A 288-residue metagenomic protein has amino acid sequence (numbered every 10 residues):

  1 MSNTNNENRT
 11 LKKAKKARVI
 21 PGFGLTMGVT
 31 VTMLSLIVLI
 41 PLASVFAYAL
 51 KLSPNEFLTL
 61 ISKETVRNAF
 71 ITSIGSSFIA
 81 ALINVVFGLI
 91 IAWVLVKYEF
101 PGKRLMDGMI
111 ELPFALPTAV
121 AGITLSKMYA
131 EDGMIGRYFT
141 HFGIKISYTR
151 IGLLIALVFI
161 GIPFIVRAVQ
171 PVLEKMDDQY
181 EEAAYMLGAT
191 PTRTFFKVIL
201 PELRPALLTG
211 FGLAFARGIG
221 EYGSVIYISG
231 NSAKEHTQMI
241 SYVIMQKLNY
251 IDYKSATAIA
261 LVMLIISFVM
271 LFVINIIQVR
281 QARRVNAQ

Functional and structural regions predicted by a protein language model:
M1-R67, I71-G75, I276-Q288: N-terminal, non-cleaved signal-anchor transmembrane helix
K16, P101-L105, R150-G152, M176-T209: Amphipathic cytosolic juxtamembrane alpha-helices at the membrane-cytosol interface of multi-pass membrane transporters
K16, P54-S62, R67, G102-K103 (+3 more regions): Membrane-interfacial helix termini and adjacent extracytoplasmic/periplasmic loops of multi-pass transporters
R18-G22, F57, E64-T65, Y222-N275: Interhelical loop and adjacent transmembrane-helix boundary motif in polytopic membrane transport permeases
L25-V29, I37-I40, S44, G102 (+3 more regions): C-terminal transmembrane helix and the adjacent membrane-cytosol boundary/short C-terminal tail of inner/organellar
G28-M33, L112, F159-G161, I165-D177 (+1 more regions): Transmembrane alpha-helices
E64-K97, G108-M109: Transmembrane alpha-helix signature in integral membrane proteins
I91-L125, E181, P205, Q288: Cytoplasmic-entry segments and transmembrane alpha-helices of multi-pass inner-membrane transporters
